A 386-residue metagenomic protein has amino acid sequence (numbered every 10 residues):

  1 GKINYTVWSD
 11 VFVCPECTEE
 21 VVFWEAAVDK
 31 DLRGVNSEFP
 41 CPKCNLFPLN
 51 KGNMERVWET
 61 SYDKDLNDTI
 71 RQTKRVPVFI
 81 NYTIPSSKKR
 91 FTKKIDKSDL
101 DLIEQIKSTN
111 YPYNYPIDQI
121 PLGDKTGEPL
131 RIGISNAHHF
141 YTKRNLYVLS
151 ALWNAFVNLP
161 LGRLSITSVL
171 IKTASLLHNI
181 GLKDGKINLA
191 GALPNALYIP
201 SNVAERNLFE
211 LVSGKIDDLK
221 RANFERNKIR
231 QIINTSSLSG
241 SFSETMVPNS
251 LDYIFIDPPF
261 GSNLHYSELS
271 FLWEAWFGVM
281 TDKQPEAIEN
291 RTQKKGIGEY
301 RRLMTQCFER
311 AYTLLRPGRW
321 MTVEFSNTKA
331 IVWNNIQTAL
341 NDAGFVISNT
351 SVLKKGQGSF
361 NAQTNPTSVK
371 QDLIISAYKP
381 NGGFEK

Functional and structural regions predicted by a protein language model:
G1-S250, Y266-Q293, C307, V332 (+3 more regions): Nucleic-acid modification enzymes, centered on SAM-dependent nucleic-acid methyltransferases
I254-F255: Hydrophobic beta-strand segment of the Class I
F260: Short, glycine/acidic-enriched loop or turn micro-motifs at the edges of active sites
K283-A287, R319-F325: Conserved beta-strand signature within the Rossmann-like core of class I S-adenosyl-L-methionine
N290-R302: Alpha-amylase-like alpha-glycosidases and glucanotransferases acting on alpha-linked glucans and related
R301-P317, D342: A short glycine-rich, Lys/Arg-flanked "PGG" loop and its adjoining helix->strand segment in the class I
